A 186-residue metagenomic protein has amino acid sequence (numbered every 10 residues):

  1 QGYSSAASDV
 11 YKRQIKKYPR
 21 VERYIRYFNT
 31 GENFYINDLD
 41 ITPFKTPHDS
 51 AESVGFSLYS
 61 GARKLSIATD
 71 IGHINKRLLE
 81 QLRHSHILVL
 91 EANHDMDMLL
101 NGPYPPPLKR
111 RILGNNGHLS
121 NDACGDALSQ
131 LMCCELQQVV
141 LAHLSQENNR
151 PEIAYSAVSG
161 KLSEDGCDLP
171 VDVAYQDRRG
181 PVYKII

Functional and structural regions predicted by a protein language model:
Q1-A7, Y11: Single conserved hydrophobic/aromatic residue that forms the stacking wall/gate of nucleotide- or nucleobase-binding
A7, E22, S85-H86: Short, well-ordered alpha-helix to beta-strand connector turns
D9, N29-N33, N93-M96: Short, acidic/turn-prone active-site loops that include or flank metal/cofactor- and phosphate-binding residues
K12-Y27, L58: Active-site neighborhood of divalent metal-dependent phosphoester bond hydrolases
N29-I87, V182-I186: Core dinuclear metal-dependent hydrolase active-site scaffold
K76-Y175: Cap/insert and terminal regions of metallo-dependent hydrolase folds
A174-K184: A short, charged, Gly/Pro-tolerant segment at domain boundaries
